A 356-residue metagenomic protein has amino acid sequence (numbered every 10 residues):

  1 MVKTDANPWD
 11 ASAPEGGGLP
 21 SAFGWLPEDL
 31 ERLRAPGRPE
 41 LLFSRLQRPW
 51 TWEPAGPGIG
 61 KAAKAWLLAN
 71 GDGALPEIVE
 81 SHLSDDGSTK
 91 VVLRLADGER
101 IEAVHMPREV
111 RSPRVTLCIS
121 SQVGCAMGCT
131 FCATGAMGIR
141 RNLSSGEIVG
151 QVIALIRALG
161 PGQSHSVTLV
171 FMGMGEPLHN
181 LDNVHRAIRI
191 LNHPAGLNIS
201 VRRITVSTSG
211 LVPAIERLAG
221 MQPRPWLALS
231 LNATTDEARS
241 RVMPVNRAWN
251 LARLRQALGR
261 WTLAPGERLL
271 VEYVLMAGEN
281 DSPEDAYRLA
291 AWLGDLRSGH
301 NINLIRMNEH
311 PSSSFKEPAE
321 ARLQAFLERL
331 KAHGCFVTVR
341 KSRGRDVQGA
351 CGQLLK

Functional and structural regions predicted by a protein language model:
M1-G98, P107, G259-E267, Y273-K356: Auxiliary Fe-S-binding modules of radical SAM enzymes
D29-L30, I148, V184, L254: Hydrophobic/aromatic residues in well-formed alpha-helices
S81-S84, S120-S121, S207, S230: Short linear Ser/Thr-Pro motifs
G87, V115, H165-T168: Exposed loop/turn and edge beta-strand positions of beta-sandwich/beta-sheet ligand-binding modules
R100-E102: Short, mixed charged/polar active-site loops that provide acid/base catalysis or chelate metal/phosphate cofactors
H105-M106, N183: Residue-level structural signal for beta-strand termini and adjacent loop
E109-E147, I153-I156: Canonical Radical SAM [4Fe-4S] cluster-binding loop centered on the CxxxCxxC motif and its immediate flanking residues
I156-H333: Conserved AdoMet/S-adenosylmethionine-binding subsite of the radical SAM
